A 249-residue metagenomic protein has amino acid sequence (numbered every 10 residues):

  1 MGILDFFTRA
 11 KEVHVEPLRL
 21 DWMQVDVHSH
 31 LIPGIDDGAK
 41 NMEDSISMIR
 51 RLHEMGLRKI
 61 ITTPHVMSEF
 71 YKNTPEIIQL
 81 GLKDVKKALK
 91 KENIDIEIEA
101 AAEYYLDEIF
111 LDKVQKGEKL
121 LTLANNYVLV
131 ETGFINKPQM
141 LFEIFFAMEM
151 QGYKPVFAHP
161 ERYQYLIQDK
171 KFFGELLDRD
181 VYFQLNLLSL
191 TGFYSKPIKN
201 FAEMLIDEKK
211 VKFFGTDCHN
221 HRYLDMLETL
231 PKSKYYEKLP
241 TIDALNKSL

Functional and structural regions predicted by a protein language model:
M1-I94: An N-terminally biased module of ancient metal coordination in phosphate/nucleic-acid-related enzymes
G2, V13, K72-D180: Extended substrate/RNA-proximal surfaces in nucleic-acid metabolism proteins
A10, E228-L249: Mid-to-C-terminal alpha-helical segments outside catalytic/metal-binding sites
V25-S29, I60-T62, I98-A102, V128-V130 (+3 more regions): Hydrophobic faces of well-ordered beta-strands that scaffold small-molecule active sites in alpha/beta enzyme cores
H53, E149, I206-D207: Non-catalytic positions within long, well-ordered alpha-helices that form the structural scaffold/packing of enzyme
V66-F70, Y105-D107, R162-L166, L190-F193 (+1 more regions): Active-site environment of divalent metal-dependent phosphoester hydrolases
D180-G192: His/Asp/Glu-enriched short active-site or ligand-binding loop at hydrolase and phosphoryl-transfer sites
V211-L227: Short acidic/histidine-rich active-site segments
